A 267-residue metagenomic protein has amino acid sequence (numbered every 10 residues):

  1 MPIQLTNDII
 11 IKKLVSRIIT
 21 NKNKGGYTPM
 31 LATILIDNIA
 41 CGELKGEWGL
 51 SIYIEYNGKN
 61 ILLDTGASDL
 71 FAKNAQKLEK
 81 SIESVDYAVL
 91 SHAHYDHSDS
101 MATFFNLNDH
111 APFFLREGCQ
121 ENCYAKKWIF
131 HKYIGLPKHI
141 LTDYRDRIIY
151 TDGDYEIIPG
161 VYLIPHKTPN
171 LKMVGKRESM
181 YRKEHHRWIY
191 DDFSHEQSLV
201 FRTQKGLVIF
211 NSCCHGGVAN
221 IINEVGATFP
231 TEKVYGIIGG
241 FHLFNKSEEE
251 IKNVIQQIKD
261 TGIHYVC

Functional and structural regions predicted by a protein language model:
M1-T28: N-terminal amphipathic/basic-hydrophobic helices that include classical n-h-c signal peptides and signal-anchor
T28-G42, S179-Y190, G239-N245: Glycine-rich phosphate-binding "P-loop"
M30-K77, D192, E196-N211: Conserved beta-strand hairpin/beta-sheet module of binuclear metal-dependent hydrolase folds, prominently
L70-Q120, A227-G236: Active-site metal-binding motif and surrounding structural segment of the metallo-beta-lactamase
Y95-H97, Y190-C267: Cap/insert and terminal regions of metallo-dependent hydrolase folds
D99-N108, K132-Y133, S247-N253: Metal-dependent catalytic neighborhoods of phosphoester/phosphodiester hydrolases
A111-D152: Hydrophobic alpha-helical segments and helix pairs
I129-H131, L141, G153-K205: Active-site-proximal loop/helix segment associated with metal-binding centers of metalloenzymes
